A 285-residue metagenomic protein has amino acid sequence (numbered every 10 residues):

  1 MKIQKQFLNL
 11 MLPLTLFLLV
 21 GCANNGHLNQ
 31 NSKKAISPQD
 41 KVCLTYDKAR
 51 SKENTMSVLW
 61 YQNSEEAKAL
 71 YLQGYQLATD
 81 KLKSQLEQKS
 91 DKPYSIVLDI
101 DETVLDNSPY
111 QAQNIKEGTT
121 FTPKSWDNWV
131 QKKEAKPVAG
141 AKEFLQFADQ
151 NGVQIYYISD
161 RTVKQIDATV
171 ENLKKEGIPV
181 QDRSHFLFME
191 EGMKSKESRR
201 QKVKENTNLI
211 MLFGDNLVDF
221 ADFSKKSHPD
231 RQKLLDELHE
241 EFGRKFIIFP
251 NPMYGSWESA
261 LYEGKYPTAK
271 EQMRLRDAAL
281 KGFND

Functional and structural regions predicted by a protein language model:
K2-M11: Bacterial N-terminal signal peptides that target proteins for export
M11-G21: Bacterial N-terminal signal peptides
C22-L98, E263-D285: Non-catalytic pre-domain segments flanking phosphatase-related domains
H27-L28, T162, I166-D285: C-terminal cap/substrate-recognition subdomain and adjoining C-terminal extension of metal-dependent phosphatase-like
L86-S95, I155-D160, H185: Surface-exposed patches in mature extracellular/periplasmic domains of secreted proteins
Q88, P93, V104-K136, Q150: Active-site neighborhood of HAD-like aspartate-dependent phosphohydrolases
Y94-V104, V163-Q165, E190: Acidic helix-start/capping segments at beta-turn-to-alpha-helix junctions
N128-Y156, V163: Short, acidic loop-to-helix structural element flanking the phosphoryl-transfer center in phosphate-processing enzymes
